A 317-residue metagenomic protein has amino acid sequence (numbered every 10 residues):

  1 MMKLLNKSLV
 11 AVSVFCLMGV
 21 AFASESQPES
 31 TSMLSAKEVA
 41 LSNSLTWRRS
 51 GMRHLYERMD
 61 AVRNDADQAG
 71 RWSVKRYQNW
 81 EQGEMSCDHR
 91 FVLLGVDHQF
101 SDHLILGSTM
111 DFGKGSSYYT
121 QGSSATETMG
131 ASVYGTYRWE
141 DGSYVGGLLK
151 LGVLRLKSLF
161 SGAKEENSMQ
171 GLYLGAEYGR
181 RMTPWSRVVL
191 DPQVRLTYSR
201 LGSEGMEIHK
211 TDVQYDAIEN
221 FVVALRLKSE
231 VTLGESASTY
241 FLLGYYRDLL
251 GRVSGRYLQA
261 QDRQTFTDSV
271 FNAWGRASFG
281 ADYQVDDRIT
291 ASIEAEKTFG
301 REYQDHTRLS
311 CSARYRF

Functional and structural regions predicted by a protein language model:
M2-F15, F22-S86: Outer-membrane translocation/initiation segment of Type V secreted surface proteins
D67-F317: Membrane translocator/pore-forming domains, dominated by Gram-negative outer-membrane beta-barrels
